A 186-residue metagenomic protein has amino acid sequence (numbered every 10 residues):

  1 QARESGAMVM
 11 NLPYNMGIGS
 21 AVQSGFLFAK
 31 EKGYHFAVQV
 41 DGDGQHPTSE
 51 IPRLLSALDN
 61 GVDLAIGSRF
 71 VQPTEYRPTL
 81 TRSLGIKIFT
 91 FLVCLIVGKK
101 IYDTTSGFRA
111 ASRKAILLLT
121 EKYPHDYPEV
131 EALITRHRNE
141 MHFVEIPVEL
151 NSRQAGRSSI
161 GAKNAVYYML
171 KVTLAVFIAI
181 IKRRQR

Functional and structural regions predicted by a protein language model:
Q1-S5: Acidic helix N-cap motif at the loop->helix transition within catalytic regions of sugar-transfer enzymes
M8, L12-E31, F36, T48-D126 (+2 more regions): Acceptor/aglycone-binding surface of glycosyltransferases and processive sugar-polymer synthases
G42: Cys/His-dense Zn2+-coordinating finger/ribbon modules
Q45: Glycine/small-residue-rich loop that forms an oxyanion/phosphate-binding "nest" at active or ligand-binding sites
K99-K100, E121-P124, I134-N151: Catalytic donor-sugar/metal-binding loop of nucleotide-sugar-dependent glycosyltransferases
E131: Cell-envelope/extracellular polymer assembly enzymes that use nucleotide-activated donors
K171-R186: C-terminal, non-catalytic tails of nucleotide-sugar-dependent glycosyltransferases
